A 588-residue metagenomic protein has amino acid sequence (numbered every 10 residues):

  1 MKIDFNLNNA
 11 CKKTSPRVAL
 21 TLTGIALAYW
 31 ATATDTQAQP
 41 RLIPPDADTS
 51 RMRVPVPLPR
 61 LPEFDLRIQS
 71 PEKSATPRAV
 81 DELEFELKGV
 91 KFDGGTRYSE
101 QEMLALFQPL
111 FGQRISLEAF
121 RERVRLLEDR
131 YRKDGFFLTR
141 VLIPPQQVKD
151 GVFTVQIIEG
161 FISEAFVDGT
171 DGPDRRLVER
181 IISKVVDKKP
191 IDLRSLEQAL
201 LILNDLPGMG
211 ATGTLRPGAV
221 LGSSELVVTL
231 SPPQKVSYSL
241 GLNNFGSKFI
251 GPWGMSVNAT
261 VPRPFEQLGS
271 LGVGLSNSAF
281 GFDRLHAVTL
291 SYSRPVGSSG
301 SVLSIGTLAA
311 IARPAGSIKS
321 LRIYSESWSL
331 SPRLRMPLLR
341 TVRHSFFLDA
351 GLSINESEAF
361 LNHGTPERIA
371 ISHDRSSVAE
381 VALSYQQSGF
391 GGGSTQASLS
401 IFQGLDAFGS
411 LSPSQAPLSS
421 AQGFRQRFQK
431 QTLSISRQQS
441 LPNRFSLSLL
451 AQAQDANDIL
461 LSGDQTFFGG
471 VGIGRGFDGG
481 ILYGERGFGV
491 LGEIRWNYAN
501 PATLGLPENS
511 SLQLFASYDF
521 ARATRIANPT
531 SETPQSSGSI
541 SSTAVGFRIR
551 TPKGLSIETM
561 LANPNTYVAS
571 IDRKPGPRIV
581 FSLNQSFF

Functional and structural regions predicted by a protein language model:
I3, Q39-G246, N258, S276-H286 (+2 more regions): Periplasmic polypeptide-binding modules associated with outer-membrane biogenesis and secretion
Q39, P417-F588: C-terminal transmembrane beta-barrel domains of outer membrane proteins
L126, Q198, G254, L285-A287 (+6 more regions): Transmembrane beta-barrel architecture of outer-membrane proteins
M209, S224, Q234-Y238, W253-M255 (+11 more regions): Outer-envelope beta-barrel architecture signal
L215, L240-N244, M255-V257, L271-N277 (+10 more regions): Transmembrane beta-barrel strands of outer-membrane/channel proteins
S237, P295, G300-S462: Transmembrane beta-strand segments of outer-membrane beta-barrel domains in Gram-negative and organellar OMPs
F245-G254, S276-H286, L482-E485, V568-G576: Solvent-exposed loop/turn segments connecting transmembrane beta-strands in outer-membrane beta-barrel proteins
G246, T260-F265, S291-S298, P332-T341 (+8 more regions): Outer-membrane beta-barrel proteins
